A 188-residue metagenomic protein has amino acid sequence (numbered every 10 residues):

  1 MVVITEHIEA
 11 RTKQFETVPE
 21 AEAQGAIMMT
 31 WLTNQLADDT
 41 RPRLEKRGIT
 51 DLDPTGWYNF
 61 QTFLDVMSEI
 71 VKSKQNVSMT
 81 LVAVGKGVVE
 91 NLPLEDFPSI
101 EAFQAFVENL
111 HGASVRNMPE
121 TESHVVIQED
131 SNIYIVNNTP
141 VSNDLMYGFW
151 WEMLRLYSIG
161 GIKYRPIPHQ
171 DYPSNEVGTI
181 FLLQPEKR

Functional and structural regions predicted by a protein language model:
M1-K74: Terminal low-complexity, intrinsically disordered regions
V2, V115-N143, Y157-R188: Short terminal or interdomain "cap/linker" segment that borders an active site or interface and mediates
V18, M29-T30, N34, Q61-V66 (+6 more regions): Generic signature of intrinsically disordered, low-complexity segments enriched in small/polar residues
R47-N143: Amphipathic interaction/junction segments at domain boundaries or subunit interfaces
M146: Hydrophobic (often cysteine-bearing) scaffold residues that line and stabilize catalytic clefts of nucleotide/cofactor
F149-Y157: Conserved short hydrophobic interaction patches
